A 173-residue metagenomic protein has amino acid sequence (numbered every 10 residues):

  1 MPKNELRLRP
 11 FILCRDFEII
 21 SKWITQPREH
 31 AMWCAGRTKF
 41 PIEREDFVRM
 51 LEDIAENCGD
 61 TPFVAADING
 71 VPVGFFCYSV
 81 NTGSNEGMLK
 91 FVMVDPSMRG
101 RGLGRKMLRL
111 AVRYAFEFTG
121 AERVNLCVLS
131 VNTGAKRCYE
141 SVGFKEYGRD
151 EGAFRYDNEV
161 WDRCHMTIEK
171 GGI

Functional and structural regions predicted by a protein language model:
P2-K3, P10-D16, S21-R99, L108 (+3 more regions): Acetyl-CoA-dependent GNAT
G70-G74, G134, V160: Glycine-rich acetyl-CoA-binding "A-motif" of GNAT/NAT acetyltransferases
G102: Glycine-rich phosphate-binding loop
R105, S130-G148: Conserved active-site alpha-helix within GNAT-family acetyltransferase domains
E117-C127: Conserved GNAT acetyl-CoA-binding A-motif
L126-K136, A153-D157: Conserved beta-strand-loop-alpha-helix junction that forms the acyl-donor binding cleft
E159-I173: Terminal substrate-recognition subdomain of acyl/acetyltransferases
